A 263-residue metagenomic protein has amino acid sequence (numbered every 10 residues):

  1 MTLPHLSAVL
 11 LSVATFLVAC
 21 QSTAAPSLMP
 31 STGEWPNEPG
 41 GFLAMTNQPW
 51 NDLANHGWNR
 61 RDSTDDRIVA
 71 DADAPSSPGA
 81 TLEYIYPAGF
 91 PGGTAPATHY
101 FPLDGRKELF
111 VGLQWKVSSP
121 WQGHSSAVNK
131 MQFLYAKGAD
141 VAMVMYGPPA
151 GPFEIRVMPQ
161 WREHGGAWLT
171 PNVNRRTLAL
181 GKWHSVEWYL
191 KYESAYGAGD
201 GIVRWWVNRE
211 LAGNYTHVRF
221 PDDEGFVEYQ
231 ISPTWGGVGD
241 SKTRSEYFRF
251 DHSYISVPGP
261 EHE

Functional and structural regions predicted by a protein language model:
M1-L3: N-terminal secretory signal peptides that target proteins for export/translocation
A8-A19: Bacterial N-terminal signal peptides
L17-S27: Bacterial Sec-dependent signal peptides at the C-terminal "C-region" and cleavage site
A25-E263: Low-complexity, Ser/Thr/Pro/Gly-rich disordered linker/stalk regions
